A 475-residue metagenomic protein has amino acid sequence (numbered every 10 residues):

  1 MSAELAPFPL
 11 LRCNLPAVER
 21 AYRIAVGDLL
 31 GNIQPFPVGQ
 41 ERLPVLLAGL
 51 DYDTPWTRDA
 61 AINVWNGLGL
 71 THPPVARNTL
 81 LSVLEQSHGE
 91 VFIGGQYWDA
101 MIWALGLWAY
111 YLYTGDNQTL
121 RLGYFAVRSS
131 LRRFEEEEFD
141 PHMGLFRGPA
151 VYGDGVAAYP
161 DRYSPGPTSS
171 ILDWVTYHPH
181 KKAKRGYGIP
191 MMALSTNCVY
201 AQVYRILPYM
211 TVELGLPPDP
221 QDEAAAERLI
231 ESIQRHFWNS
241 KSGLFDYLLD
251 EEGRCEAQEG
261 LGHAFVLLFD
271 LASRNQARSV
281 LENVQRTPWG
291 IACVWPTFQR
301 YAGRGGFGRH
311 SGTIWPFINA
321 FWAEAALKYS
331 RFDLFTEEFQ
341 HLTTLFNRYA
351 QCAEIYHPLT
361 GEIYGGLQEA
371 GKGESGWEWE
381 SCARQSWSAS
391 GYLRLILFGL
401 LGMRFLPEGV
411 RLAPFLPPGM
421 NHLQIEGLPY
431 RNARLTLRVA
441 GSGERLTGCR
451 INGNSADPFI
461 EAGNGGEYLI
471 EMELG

Functional and structural regions predicted by a protein language model:
L5-T54, P74-I93, D140-M192, I230-P316 (+4 more regions): Extended glycan-interaction surfaces of carbohydrate-active proteins
I24, I206-Y209, S279, L395-F398: Alpha-helical scaffold segments in soluble metabolic enzymes
T54-A60, V64-T168, A193-A201, T313-F335 (+3 more regions): Aromatic-rich carbohydrate-recognition surfaces in CAZymes
N78-S82, R121-R128, Q221-R228, S279-Q285 (+2 more regions): Beta-strand segments within the central parallel beta-sheet cores of soluble alpha/beta enzyme folds
E90-G94, N117-Q118, G215-E223, G253: Short, surface-exposed loop/turn segments at secondary-structure junctions
L194-H236: Active-site neighborhood of glycoside hydrolase catalytic domains
F321, A325-G475: Non-catalytic C-terminal accessory modules of carbohydrate-active enzymes
